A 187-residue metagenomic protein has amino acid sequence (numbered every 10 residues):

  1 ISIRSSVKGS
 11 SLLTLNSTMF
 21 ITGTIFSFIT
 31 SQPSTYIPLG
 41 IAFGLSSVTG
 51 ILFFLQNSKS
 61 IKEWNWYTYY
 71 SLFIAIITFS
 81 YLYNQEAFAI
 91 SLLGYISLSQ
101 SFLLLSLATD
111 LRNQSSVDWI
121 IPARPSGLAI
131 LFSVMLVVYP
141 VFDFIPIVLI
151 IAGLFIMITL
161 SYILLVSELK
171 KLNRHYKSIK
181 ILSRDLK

Functional and structural regions predicted by a protein language model:
I1, V48-S60, L104-N113, I163-V166: C-terminal ends of transmembrane helices
I1-L52, S167-K187: N-terminal topogenic module of multi-pass integral membrane proteins
G9, S106-V117, L136-P140, I158-H175: Membrane-water interface at the C-terminal end of transmembrane alpha helices
T18-I21, Y67-A89: Membrane-helix boundary elements
S31-L45, A87-S99, V148, A152-G153: Structural signature of hydrophobic alpha-helical transmembrane segments
K62-L72, V117-S126: Cytoplasmic-side transmembrane-helix entry/capping segments in multi-pass membrane proteins
I77-E86, L128-I145: Hydrophobic alpha-helical transmembrane segments in multi-pass integral membrane proteins
T78-P125: Membrane-proximal helix-loop-helix units in multi-pass membrane proteins
